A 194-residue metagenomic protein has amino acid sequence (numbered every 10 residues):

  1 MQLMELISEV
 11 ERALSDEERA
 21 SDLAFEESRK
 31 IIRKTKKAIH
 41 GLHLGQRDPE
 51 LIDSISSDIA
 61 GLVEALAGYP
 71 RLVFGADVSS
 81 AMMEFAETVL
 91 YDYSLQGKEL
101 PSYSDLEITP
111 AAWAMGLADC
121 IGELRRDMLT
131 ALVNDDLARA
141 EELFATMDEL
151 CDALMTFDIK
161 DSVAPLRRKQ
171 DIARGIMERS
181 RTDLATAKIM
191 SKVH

Functional and structural regions predicted by a protein language model:
M1-R12, K36-K37, G68-D77, D92-Y103 (+1 more regions): Short charge-dense sequence patches
M1-Y69: Leu/Val/Ala/Ile-rich N-terminal alpha-helices, chiefly Sec-type signal peptides and the beginnings
M4-S8, S94-G116, M128-N134, A138-E142 (+1 more regions): Intrinsic, low-complexity N-terminal interaction/targeting segments
E11-L14, E18, M115-A118, K160 (+1 more regions): Heptad-repeat register of long alpha-helical coiled-coils used for dimerization/oligomerization in large scaffolding
A20, A24-E27, L51, I55 (+7 more regions): Amphipathic alpha-helix face/heptad-repeat signature
T35, I39-L42, I59-L66, F85 (+5 more regions): A structural signal for well-ordered alpha-helices, especially hydrophobic packing surfaces of coiled-coils
L51-I108: Long, charged all-alpha helical bundle/coiled-coil segments in cytosolic proteins
L137-H194: Long amphipathic all-alpha helical oligomerization modules
